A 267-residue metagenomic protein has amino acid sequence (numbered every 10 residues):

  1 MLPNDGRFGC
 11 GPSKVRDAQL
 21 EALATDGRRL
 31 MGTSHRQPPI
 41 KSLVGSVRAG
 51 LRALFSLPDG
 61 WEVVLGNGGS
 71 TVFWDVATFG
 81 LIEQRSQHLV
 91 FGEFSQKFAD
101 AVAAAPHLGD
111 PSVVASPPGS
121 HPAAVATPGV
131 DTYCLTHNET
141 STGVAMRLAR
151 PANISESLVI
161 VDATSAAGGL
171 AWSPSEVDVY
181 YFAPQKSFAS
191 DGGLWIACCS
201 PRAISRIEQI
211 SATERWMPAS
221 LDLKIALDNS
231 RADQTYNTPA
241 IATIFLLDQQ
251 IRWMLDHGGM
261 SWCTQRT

Functional and structural regions predicted by a protein language model:
M1-S34: N-terminal "arm"/small-domain region of PLP-dependent enzymes with the aminotransferase-like
G9, G66-N67, V114, C134-H137 (+3 more regions): Short beta-strand segments
K14, Q185-R266: Active-site C-terminal subdomain of aminotransferase-like
G27-V76, E93, K97-A101: Conserved N-terminal alpha-helix of the aminotransferase class I/II PLP-enzyme fold
T71-Y133: PLP-dependent aminotransferase-like
S116-G168, V179: Active-site phosphate-binding strand-loop segment of PLP-dependent enzymes
P174-Q185: Conserved active-site segment immediately N-terminal to the catalytic lysine that forms the internal aldimine
